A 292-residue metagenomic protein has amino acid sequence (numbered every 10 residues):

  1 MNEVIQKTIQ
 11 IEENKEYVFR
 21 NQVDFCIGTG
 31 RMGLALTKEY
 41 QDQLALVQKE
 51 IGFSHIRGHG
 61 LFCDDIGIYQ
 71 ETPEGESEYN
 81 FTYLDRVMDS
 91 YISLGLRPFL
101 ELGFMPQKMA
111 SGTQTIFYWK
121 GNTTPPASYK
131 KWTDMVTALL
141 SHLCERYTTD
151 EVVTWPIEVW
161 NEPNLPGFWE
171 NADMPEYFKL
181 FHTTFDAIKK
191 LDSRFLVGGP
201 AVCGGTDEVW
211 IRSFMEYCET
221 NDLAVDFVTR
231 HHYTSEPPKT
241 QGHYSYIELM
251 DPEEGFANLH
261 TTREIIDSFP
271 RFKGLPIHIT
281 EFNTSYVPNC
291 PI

Functional and structural regions predicted by a protein language model:
M1-S54, H59-L61: Mature N-terminal, pre-catalytic/accessory segment of carbohydrate-active enzymes
N14-E16, L46, Y147-T148, Y217-C218 (+1 more regions): Short, flexible, glycine/charge-rich loop motifs used to bind or transfer phosphoryl groups or to couple energy/partner
F19, E151, L191, R271-K273: Short, structurally constrained coil/turn elements that cap an alpha-helix or connect an alpha-helix to the following
G30, N161-P163, N283: Short, histidine-centered active-site or binding-site loop motifs used for metal coordination, general acid-base
T37, S77-F81, G255: A conditional alpha-helix N-cap/helix-loop micro-motif detector
K38, S111, W210, P288-P291: A short acidic (Asp/Glu
Q43, S235-P291: Glycoside hydrolase catalytic-domain groove-lining segments
I51-M250: Substrate-binding cleft and catalytic face of glycoside hydrolase catalytic domains, especially the flexible beta-alpha
